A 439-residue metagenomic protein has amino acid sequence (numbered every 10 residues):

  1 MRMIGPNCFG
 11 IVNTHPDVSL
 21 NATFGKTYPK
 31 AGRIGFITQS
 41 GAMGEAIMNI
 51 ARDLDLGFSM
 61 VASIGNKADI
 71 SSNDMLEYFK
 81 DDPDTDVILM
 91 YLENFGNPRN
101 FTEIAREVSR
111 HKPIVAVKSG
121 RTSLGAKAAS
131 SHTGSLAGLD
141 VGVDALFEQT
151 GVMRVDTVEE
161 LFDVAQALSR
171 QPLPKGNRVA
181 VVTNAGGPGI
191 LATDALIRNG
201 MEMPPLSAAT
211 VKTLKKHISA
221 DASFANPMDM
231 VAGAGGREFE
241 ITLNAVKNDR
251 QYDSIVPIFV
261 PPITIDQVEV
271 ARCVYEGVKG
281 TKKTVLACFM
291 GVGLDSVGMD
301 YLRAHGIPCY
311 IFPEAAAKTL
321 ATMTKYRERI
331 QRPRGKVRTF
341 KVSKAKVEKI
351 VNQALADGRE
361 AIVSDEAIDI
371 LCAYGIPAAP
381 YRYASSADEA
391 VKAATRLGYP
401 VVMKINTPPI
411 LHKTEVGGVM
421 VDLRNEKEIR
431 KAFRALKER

Functional and structural regions predicted by a protein language model:
M1-R439: Catalytic-core regions of core metabolic enzymes, especially those transforming organic acids/acyl-group intermediates
